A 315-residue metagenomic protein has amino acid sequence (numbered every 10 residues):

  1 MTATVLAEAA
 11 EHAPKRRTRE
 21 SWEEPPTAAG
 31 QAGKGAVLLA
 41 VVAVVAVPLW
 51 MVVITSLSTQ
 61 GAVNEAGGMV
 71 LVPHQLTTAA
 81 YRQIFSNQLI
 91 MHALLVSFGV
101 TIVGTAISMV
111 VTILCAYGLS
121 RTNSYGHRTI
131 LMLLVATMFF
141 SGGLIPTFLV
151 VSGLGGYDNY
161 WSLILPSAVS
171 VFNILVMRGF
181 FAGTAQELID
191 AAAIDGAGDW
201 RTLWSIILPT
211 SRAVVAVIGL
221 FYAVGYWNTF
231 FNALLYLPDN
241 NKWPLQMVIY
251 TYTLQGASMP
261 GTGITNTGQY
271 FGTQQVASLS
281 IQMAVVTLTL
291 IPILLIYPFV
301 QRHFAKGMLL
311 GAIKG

Functional and structural regions predicted by a protein language model:
T2-G315: A hydrophobic, multi-pass inner-membrane permease signature
